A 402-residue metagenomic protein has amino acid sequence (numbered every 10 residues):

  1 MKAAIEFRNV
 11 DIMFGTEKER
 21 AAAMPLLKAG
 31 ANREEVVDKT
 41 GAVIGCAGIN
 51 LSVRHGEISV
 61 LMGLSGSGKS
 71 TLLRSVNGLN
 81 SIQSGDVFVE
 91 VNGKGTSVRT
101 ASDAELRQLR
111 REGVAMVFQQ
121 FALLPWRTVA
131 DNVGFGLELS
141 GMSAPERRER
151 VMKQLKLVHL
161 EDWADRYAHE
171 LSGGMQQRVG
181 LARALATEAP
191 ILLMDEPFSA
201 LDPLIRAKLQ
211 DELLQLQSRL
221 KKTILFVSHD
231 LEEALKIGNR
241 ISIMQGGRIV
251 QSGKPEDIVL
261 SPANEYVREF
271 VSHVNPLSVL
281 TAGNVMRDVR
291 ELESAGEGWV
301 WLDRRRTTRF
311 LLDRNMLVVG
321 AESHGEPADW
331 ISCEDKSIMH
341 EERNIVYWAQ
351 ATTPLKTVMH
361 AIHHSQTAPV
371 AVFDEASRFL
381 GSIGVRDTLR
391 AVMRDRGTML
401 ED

Functional and structural regions predicted by a protein language model:
M24-E35, E90-S97, E138, P145-W163: Conserved ABC ATPase "signature" region
V37-T40, G95-A115, S261-P262: ABC ATPase NBD coupling module
Y167-L171, M175-Q177: Conserved ABC ATPase signature
A186-P190: A short, proline-enriched helix->beta-strand linker immediately N-terminal to the Walker B motif in ABC-type P-loop
G246-G247: Conserved ABC ATPase "signature" C-loop
S252-G253, S261, S382: ABC ATPase "signature
V289-G320, N344-A376, G384-D402: The conserved cystathionine-beta-synthase
